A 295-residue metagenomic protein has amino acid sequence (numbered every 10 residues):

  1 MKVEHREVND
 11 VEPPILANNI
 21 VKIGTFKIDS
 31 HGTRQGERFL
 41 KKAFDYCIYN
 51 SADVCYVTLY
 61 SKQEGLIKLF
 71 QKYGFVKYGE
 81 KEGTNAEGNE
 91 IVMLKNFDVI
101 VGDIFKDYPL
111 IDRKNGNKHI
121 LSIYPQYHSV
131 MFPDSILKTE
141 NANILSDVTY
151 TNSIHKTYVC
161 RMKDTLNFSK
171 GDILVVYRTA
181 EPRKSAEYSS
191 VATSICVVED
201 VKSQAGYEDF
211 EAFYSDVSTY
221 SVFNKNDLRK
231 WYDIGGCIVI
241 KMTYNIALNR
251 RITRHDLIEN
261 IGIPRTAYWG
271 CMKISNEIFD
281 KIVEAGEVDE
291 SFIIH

Functional and structural regions predicted by a protein language model:
M1-H5, I28, V198: GNAT/GCN5-related N-acetyltransferase fold signature
M1-K22: Conserved acyl-donor/pantetheine-binding loop and adjacent beta-alpha core of acyl/acetyltransferases and related
G24-Q35, Y60-S61: A short, internal acetyl-CoA/4′-phosphopantetheine-binding micro-motif in the GNAT/acyltransferase core
T33-I48, K72: Conserved acetyl-CoA-binding loop-helix of GNAT-fold acetyltransferases
A52-D53, V57, L69-K72, V76-E140 (+2 more regions): Contiguous surface segments at macromolecular interaction interfaces
V148-C160: Short, structured beta-strand/loop micro-motifs enriched in basic residues and often containing a Trp
D164-R183: Short coil-to-beta transition motif at edge beta-strands of beta-rich domains
E187-V201: Short beta-strand-centered aromatic/proline hotspots
